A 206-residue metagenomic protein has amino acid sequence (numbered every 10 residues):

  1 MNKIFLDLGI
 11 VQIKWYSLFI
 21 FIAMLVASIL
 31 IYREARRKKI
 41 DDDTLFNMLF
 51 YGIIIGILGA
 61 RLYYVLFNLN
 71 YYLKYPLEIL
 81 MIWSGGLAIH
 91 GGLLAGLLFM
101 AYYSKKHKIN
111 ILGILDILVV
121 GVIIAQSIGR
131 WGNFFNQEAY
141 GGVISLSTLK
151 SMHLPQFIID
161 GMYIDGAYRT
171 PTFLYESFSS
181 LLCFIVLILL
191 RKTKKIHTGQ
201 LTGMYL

Functional and structural regions predicted by a protein language model:
M1-L206: A feature for loop-to-transmembrane-helix boundaries and adjacent hydrophobic helices in multi-pass integral membrane
